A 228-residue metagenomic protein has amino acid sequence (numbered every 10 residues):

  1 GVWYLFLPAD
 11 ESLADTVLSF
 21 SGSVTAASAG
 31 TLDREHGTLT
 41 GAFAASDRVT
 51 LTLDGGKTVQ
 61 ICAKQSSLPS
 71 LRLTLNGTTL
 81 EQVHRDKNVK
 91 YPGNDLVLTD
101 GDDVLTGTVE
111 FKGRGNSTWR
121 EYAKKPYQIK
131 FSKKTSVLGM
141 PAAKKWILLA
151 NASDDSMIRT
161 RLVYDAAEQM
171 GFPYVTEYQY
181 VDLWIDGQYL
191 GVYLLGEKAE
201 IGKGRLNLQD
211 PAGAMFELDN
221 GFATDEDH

Functional and structural regions predicted by a protein language model:
G1-H228: Phosphate/dinucleotide-binding and metal-coordinating scaffold of catalytic cores in nucleotide-dependent enzymes
